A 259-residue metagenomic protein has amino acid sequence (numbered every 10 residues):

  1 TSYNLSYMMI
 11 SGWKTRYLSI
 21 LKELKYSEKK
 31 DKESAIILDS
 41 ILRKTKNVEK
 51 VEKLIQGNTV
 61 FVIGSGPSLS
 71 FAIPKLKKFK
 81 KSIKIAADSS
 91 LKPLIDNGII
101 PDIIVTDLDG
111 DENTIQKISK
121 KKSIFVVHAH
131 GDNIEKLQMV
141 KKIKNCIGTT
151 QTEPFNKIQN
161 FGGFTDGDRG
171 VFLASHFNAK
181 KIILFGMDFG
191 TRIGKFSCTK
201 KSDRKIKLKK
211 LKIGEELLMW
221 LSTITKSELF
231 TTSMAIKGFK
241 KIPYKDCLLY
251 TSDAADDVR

Functional and structural regions predicted by a protein language model:
T1-M8: Short, Lys/Arg-enriched N-terminal segments with co-localized hydrophobic residues within the first ~10-30 amino acids
I10-T59: N-terminal, Lys/Arg-enriched amphipathic/low-complexity engagement segments that precede the first folded domain
T45-Q56, V60-P93: Extended catalytic core of nucleotide-activated donor transferases of GT-like folds
L54, K80-I83, S89-K180: Acidic/Gly/His-enriched mid-domain segments of enzyme catalytic cores or analogous surface patches that mediate
V62-P67, D166, K181-K195, T231-S233: Glycine-rich anion-binding loop/nest that anchors nucleotide
F189-K207: Phosphate/ribose-phosphate-bearing ligand recognition and processing surfaces, centered on ADP-ribose/NAD(+/P+) systems
S202-Y244: Polyanion-binding loop/helix "lid" in catalytic or ligand-binding cores
Y250-R259: Single conserved hydrophobic/aromatic residue that forms the stacking wall/gate of nucleotide- or nucleobase-binding
